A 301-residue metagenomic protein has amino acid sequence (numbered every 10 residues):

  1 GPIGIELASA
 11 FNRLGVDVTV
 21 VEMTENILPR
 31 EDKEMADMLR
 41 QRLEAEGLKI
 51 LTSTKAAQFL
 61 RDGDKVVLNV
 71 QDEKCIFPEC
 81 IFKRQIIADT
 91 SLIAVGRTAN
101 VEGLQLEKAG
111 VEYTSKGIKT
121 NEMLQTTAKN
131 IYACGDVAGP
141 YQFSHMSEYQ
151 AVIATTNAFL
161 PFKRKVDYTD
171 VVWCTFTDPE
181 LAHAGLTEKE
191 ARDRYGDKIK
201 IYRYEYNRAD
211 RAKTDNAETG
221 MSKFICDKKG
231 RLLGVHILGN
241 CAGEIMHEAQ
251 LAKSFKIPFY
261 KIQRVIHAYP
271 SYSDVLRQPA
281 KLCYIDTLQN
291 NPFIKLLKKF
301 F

Functional and structural regions predicted by a protein language model:
P2-F77, I81-R84, Y141-E148, T156-E190: Rossmann-like dinucleotide-binding cores of NAD(P)H-dependent redox enzymes
I5-L7, N100-G103, Y141, D210-A212 (+1 more regions): Glycine/Thr-rich phosphate-binding loops of Rossmann-like dinucleotide-binding domains
K49-L51, Y132, K200-Y202: General small-molecule cofactor/ligand-binding pocket signal
F77-P78, A109-V111, K213-T219: Short loop/turn motifs at secondary-structure junctions and domain boundaries
I86, T90-L160, E248, A252 (+1 more regions): FAD-site-proximal beta/loop scaffold in flavoenzymes
E112-T114, P161-D170, D197-Y202: A short alpha-helix-loop-beta-strand transition element characteristic of N-terminal alpha/beta dinucleotide-binding
F159-L160, F176-T187, R192-F301: Flexible, glycine-rich terminal cap/loop adjacent to redox cofactors in electron-transfer oxidoreductases
